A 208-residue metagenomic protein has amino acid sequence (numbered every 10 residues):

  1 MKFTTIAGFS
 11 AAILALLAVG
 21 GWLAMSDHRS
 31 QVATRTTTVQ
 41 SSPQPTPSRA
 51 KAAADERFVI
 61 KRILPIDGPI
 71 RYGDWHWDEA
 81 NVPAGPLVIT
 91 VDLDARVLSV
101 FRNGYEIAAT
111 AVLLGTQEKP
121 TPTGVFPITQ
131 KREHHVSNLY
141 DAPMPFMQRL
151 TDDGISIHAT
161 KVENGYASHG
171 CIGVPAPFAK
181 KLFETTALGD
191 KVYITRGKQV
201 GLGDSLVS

Functional and structural regions predicted by a protein language model:
M1-M147, D153, T160-I172, A176-S208: N-terminal pre-domains immediately preceding structured catalytic cores
